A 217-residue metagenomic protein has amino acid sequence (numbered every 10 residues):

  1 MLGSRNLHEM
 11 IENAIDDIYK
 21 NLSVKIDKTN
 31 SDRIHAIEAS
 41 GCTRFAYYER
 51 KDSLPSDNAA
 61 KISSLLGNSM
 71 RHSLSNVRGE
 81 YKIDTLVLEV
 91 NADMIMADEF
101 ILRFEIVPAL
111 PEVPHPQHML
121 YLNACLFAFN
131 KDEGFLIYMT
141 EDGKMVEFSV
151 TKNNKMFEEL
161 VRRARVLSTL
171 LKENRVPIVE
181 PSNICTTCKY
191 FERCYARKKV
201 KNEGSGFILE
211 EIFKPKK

Functional and structural regions predicted by a protein language model:
M1-I101, P108-P116, N123, E210 (+1 more regions): Metal-dependent nuclease catalytic cores that hydrolyze phosphodiester bonds in DNA/RNA, characterized by
G3, L7, N58, K152 (+2 more regions): Non-membrane alpha-helical secondary structure
S23-S31, V166-S182: Short, intrinsically disordered, charge-biased short linear motifs at domain edges
A36-Y48, N174-K217: Cysteine-cluster motifs in flexible loop/terminal segments that predominantly coordinate metals
R50-P55, N76-V77, N130-G134, A196-V200: Short helix-capping/linker segments at secondary-structure and domain boundaries
D57-K61, L136-D142, K201-E210: Short alpha-helical "patches" and their helix-cap loops
S63-S64, M119, T151-N153, N202 (+2 more regions): General N-terminal targeting signals
I83-E173, T186, E192: Nucleic-acid nuclease catalytic cores
